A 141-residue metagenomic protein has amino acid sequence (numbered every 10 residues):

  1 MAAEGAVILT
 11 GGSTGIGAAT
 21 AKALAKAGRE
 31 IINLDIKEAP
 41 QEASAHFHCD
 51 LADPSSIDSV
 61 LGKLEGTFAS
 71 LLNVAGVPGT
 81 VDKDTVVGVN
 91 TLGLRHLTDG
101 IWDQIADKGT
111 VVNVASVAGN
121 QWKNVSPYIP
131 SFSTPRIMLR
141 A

Functional and structural regions predicted by a protein language model:
A6-G12, L34: Conserved N-terminal Rossmann-fold NAD(P)-binding element of oxidoreductases
T10-L24: N-terminal Rossmann NAD(P)H-binding glycine-rich loop of SDR-like oxidoreductase domains
T14, G66, S70-T80, L94 (+1 more regions): Flexible cofactor-recognition loop at the NAD(P)H-binding site of Rossmann-like short-chain dehydrogenase/reductase
K26-Q41: Conserved glycine-rich Rossmann-like NAD(P)H-binding loop of the short-chain dehydrogenase/reductase
Q41-I57: Rossmann-fold cofactor-recognition segment
S59, D82-G88: Active-site Tyr-X3-Lys motif and surrounding loop/helix of classical short-chain dehydrogenase/reductase
P78-G79, K83-D84, D103, D107-A141: Catalytic loop of short-chain dehydrogenase/reductase
